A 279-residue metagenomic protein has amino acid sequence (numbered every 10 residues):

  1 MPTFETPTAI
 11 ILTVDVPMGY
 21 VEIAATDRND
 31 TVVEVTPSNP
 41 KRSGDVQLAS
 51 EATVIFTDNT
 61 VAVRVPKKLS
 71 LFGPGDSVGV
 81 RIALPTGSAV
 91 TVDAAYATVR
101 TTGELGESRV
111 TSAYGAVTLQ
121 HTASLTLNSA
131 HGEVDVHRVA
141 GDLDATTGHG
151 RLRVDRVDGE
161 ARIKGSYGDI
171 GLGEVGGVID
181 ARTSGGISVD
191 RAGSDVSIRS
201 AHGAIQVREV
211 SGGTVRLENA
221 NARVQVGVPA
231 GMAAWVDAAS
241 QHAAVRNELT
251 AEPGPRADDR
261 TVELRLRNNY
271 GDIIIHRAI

Functional and structural regions predicted by a protein language model:
M1-I279: Intrinsically disordered, low-complexity terminal regions
